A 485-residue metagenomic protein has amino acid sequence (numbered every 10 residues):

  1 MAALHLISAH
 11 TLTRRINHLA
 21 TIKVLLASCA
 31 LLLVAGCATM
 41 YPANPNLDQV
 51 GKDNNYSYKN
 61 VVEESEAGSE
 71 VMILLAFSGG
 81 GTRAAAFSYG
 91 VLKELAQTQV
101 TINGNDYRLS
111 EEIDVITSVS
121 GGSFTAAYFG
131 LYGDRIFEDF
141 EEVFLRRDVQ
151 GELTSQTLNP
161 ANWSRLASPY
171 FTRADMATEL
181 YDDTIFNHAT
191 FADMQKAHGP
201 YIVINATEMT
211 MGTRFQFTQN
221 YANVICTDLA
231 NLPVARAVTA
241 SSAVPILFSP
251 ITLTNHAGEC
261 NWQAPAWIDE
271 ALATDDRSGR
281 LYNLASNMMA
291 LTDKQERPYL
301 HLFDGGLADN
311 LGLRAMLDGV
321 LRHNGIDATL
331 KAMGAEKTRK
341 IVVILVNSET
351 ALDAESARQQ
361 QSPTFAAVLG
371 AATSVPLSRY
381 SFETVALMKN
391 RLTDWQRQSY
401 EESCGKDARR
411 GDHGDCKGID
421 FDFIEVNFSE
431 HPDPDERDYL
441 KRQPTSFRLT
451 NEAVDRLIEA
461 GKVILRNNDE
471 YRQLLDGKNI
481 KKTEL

Functional and structural regions predicted by a protein language model:
A2-L4, C37-L485: Catalytic domains of lipid- and phosphate-ester/thioester hydrolases
L4-L26: Bacterial N-terminal signal peptides that target proteins for export
K23-A35: Bacterial N-terminal signal peptides
